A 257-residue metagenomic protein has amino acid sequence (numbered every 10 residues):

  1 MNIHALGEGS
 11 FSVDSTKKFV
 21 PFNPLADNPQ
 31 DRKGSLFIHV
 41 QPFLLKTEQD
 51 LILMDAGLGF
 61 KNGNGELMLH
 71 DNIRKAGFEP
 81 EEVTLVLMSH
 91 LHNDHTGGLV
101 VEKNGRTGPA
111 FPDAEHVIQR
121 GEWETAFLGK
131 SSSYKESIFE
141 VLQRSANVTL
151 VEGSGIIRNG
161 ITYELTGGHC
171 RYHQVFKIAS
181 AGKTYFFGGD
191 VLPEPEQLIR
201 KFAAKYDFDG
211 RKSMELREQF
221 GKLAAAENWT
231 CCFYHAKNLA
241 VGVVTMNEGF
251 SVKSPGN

Functional and structural regions predicted by a protein language model:
M1-Q49, T245-M246, S254-N257: Zn-dependent metallo-beta-lactamase
N2-E8, P42-K46, I52, G153-A181: Core dinuclear metal-dependent hydrolase active-site scaffold
E8-S10, A56-G59, L91, G121-E122 (+3 more regions): Active-site metal-binding loops of divalent metal-dependent hydrolases
D27-K33, N104-G105, Y163-E164: Short, P/G- and charge-enriched loop/turn segments at secondary-structure junctions
L51, L58-R144: Active-site HxH/HxHxD metal-binding segment of metal-dependent hydrolases
G59, E140, G155, R171-V244: Metallo-beta-lactamase
R74-K75, A110-L165, C170, K212-N228: Metallo-beta-lactamase
V86-T96, T166-H173, F233-N238: Histidine-centered catalytic micro-motifs
